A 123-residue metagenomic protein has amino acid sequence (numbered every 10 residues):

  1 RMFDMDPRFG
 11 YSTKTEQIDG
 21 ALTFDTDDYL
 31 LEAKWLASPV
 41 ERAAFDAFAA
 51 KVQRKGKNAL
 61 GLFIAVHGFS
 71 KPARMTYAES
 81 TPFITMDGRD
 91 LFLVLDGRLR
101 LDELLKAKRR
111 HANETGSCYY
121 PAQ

Functional and structural regions predicted by a protein language model:
R1-Q123: Mixed-charge (Asp/Glu-Lys/Arg
